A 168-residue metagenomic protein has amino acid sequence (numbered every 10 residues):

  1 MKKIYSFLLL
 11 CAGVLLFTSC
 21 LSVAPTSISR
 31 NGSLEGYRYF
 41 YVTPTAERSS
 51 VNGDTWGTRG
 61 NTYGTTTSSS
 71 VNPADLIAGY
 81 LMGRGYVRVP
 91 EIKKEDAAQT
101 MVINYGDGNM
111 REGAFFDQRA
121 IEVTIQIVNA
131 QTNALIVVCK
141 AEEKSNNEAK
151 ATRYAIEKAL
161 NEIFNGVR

Functional and structural regions predicted by a protein language model:
M1-L21: Sec-dependent bacterial lipoprotein signal peptides
Y5-S6, K93, N165: Intrinsically disordered, low-complexity segments enriched in glycine/proline and serine/threonine
L9, N31, A114-F116: Residues embedded in well-ordered secondary-structure elements
V14, V128, G166: Mid-sequence acidic-hydrophobic segments that form the walls of catalytic/ligand-binding cavities or oligomerization
T18-R84, R168: A structural "domain/chain start" motif
A24-T26, Y63-T67, V71, D75-K150 (+1 more regions): Surface-exposed short loop/turn segments
K158-R168: Short, low-complexity, Pro/Ser/Thr/Gly-rich segments in the mature regions of secreted, periplasmic
